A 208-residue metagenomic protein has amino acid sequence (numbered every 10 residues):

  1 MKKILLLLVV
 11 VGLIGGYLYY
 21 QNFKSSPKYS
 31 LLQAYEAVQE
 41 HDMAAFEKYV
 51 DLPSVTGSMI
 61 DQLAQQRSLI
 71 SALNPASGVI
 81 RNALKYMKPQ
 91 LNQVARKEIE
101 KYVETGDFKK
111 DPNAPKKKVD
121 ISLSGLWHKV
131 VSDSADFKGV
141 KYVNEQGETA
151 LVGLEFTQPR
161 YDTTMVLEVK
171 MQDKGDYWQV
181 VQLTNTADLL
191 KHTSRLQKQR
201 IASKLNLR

Functional and structural regions predicted by a protein language model:
I4-P89: Short, low-complexity N-terminal intrinsically disordered segments enriched in polar/charged residues
F23, T105-G106, K204-R208: Short, flexible coil/linker elements and helix-boundary hinge sites characteristic of intrinsically disordered
S26, D51, G125-L126, N185: Secondary-structure junction/capping motif
S54, S58, Q66, I70 (+3 more regions): Solvent-exposed, non-transmembrane amphipathic alpha-helical segments
M59, A83, M87, L91 (+3 more regions): Generic structural signal of hydrophobic/aromatic residues within well-ordered alpha-helices of folded domains
I70-R160: Surface-exposed, charged secondary-structure patches
S132-R208: Low-complexity, intrinsically disordered terminal/linker segments enriched in charged and Gly/Pro repeats
